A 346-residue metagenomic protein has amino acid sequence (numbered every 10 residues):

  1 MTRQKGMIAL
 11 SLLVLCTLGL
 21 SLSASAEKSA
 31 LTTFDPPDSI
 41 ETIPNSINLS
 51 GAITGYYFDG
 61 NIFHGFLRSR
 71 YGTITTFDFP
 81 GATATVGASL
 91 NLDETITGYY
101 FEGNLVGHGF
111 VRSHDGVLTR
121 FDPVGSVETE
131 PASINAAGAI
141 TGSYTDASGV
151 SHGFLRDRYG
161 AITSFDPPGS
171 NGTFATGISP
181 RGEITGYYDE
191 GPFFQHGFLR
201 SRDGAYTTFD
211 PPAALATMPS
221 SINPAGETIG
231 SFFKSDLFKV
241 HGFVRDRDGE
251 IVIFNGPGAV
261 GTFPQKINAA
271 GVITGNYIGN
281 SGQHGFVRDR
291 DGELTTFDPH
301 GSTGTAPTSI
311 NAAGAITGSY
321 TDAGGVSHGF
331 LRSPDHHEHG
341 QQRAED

Functional and structural regions predicted by a protein language model:
M1-S11: Bacterial N-terminal signal peptides that target proteins for export
L10-G19: Bacterial N-terminal signal peptides
L22-D346: Residue-level hotspots at or immediately adjacent to binding/recognition sites across diverse folds
